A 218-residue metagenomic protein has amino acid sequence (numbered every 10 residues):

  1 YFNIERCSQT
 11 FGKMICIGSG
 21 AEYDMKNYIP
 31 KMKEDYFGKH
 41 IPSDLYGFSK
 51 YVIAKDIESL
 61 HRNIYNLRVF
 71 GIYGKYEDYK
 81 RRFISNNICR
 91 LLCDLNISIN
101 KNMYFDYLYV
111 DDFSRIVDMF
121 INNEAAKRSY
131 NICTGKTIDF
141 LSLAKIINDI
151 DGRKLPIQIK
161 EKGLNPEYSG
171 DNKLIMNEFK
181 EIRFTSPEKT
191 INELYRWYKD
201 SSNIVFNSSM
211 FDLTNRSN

Functional and structural regions predicted by a protein language model:
Y1-F2, Y51-E58, I88, R115: Conserved active-site helix of classical SDR/Rossmann-fold NAD(P)-dependent CH-OH oxidoreductases
F2-S43: Conserved Rossmann-fold NAD(P)-dependent oxidoreductase catalytic core, especially the SDR/UDP-sugar
E22-D24, I41-L45, Y65-F83: Flexible, glycine-rich beta-alpha linker
M25-N27, Y76, L141-L143: Short glycine-/acidic-enriched loop or helix-start segments at secondary-structure transitions that form or flank
N27-Y28, I41-R68, L92: Active-site Tyr-X1-5-Lys
D35-G38, P42-A54, E77-R82, D106-Y107 (+1 more regions): Short-chain dehydrogenase/reductase
L91-N218: C-terminal substrate-binding subdomain of Rossmann-fold SDR/epimerase-dehydratase oxidoreductases
